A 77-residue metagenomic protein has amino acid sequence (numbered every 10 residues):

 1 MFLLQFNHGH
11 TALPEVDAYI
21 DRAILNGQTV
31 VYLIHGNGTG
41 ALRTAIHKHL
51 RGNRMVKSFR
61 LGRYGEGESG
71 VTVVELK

Functional and structural regions predicted by a protein language model:
M1-K77: Long, charged, low-complexity intrinsically disordered regions
